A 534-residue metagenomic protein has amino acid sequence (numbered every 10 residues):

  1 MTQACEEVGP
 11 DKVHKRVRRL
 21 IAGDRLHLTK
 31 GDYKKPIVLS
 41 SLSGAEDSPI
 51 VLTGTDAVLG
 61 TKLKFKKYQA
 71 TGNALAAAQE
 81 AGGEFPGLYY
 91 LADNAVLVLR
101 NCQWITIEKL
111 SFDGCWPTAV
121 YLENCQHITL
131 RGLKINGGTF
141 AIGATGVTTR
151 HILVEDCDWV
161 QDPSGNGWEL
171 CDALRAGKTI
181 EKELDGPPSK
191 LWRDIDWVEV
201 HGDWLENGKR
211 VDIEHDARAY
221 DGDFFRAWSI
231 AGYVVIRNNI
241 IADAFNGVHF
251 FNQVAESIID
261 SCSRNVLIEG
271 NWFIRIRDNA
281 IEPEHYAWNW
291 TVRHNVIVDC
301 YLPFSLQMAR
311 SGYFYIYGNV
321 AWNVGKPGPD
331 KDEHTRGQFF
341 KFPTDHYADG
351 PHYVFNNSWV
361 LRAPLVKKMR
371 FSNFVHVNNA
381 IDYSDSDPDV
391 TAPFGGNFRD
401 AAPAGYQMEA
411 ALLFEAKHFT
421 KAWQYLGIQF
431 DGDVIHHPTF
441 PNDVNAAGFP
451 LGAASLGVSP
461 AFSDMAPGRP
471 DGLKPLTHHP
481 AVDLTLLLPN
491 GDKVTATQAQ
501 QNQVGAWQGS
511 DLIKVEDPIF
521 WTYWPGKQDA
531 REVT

Functional and structural regions predicted by a protein language model:
A4-D11, R25-K30, K34-P36, S43-W116 (+6 more regions): Right-handed parallel beta-helix/beta-spiral solenoid domain characteristic of secreted/periplasmic
I21, L42, D47, A92 (+22 more regions): Parallel beta-helix/beta-solenoid
H27, Q69-E84, D172-D223, S372-T534: Acidic, glycine- and Ser/Thr-rich low-complexity intrinsically disordered tracts in extracellular/secreted proteins
P36, V96, T118-A119, A141-G143 (+12 more regions): Structural detector of coil-to-beta-strand junctions
G114, N136-G137, I142, Q161 (+19 more regions): Residues in short coils/turns that link rungs of repeat/solenoid architectures in beta-rich domains
V147-E269, I274, A280: Solenoidal tandem-repeat scaffolds enriched in leucines and small polar residues
